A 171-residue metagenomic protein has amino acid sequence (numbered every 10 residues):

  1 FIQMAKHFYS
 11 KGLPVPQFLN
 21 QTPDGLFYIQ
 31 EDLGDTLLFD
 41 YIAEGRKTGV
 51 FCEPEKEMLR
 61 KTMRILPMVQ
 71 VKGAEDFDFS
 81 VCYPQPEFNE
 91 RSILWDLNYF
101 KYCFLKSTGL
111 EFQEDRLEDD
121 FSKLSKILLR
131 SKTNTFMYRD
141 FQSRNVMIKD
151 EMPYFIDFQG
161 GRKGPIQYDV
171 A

Functional and structural regions predicted by a protein language model:
F1-W95, K106: ATP-binding pocket architecture of kinase catalytic cores
S10-G12, L117-D119, Y154-F155: Short amphipathic alpha-helical surface micro-motifs
L13, T22, S92, L129-S131 (+3 more regions): A generic fold-level signal
Q30, S92, R116, R162-P165: A generic short alpha-helical patch detector that favors 3-5-residue windows in or near N-terminal regions
E31-D32, I93, K123, I127 (+2 more regions): Short amphipathic alpha-helical patches
K61, I65, D120, D169: Charged catalytic carboxylate motif
A74-P86, R91, D96-M137: An alpha-helical support segment within catalytic cores of ATP-dependent transferases
N98, Y102-C103, T135-F136, Q142 (+1 more regions): Active-site Asp-x-Gly
